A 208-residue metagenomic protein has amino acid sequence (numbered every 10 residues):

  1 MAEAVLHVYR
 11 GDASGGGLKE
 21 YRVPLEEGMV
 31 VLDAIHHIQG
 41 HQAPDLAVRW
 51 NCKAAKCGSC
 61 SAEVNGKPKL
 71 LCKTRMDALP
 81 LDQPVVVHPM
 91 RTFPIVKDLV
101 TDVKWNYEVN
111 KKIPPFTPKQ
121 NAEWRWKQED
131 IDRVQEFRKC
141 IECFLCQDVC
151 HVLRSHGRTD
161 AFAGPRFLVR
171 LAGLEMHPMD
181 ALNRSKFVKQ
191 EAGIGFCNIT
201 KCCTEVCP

Functional and structural regions predicted by a protein language model:
M1-L6: Short structural boundary motif marking the start of a folded domain
V8-S14: Short polar catalytic/cofactor-binding loops
L18-V30: Short, contiguous acidic and Ser/Thr-rich linear segments
M29-H41, V86-P208: Ferredoxin-type iron-sulfur electron-transfer modules in oxidoreductases and energy-metabolism complexes
A43-R49: Active-site phosphate-binding and catalytic loops of NTP-dependent enzymes
C52-S61: Short, structured protein-protein interaction patches enriched in aromatics and acidic/basic residues, typified by
E63-G66: Short strand-turn-strand beta-turns centered on an Asx-Gly dipeptide
P68-L81: Structured interaction patches on ligand/partner-binding surfaces of diverse proteins
